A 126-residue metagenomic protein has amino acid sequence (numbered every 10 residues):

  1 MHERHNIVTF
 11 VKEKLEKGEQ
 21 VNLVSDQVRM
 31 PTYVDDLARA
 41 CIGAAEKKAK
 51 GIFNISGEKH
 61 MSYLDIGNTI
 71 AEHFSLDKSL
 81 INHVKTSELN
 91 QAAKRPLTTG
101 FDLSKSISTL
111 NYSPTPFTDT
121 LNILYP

Functional and structural regions predicted by a protein language model:
M1-R29, D36: NAD(P)-dependent short-chain dehydrogenase/reductase
H2, R29-T32, M61, F101 (+1 more regions): Residue-level signal for the nucleotide or nucleotide-sugar donor/cofactor binding architecture
L23-V28, F53-H60, T109: Glycine-rich Rossmann NAD(P)(H)-binding loop
V24-D26, H83-T86, F117: Conserved beta-strand termini and adjacent loop/short-helix elements that scaffold enzyme active sites in alpha/beta
D35, I42, L64, S104 (+1 more regions): Residues in well-ordered alpha-helical elements
A40, K47-A92, T98: Mid/C-terminal beta-alpha module of Rossmann-like enzyme folds, strongest in SDR-family dehydrogenases/epimerases
S87-T109, P114: A hydrophobic C-terminal alpha-helical subdomain
P116-P126: Amphipathic terminal alpha-helices
